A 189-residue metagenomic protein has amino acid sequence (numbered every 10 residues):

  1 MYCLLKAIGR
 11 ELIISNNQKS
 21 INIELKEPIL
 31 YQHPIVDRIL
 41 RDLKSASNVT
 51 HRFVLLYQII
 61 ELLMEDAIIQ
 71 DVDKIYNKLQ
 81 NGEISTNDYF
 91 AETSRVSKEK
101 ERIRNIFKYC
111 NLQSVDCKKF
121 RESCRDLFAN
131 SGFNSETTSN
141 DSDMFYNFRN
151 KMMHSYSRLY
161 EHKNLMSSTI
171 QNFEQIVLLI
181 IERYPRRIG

Functional and structural regions predicted by a protein language model:
M1-I14: Mobile gating loops/cap/lid regions near enzyme active sites that modulate substrate access
Q18-G189: Amphipathic, oligomerization/interface secondary-structure segments
